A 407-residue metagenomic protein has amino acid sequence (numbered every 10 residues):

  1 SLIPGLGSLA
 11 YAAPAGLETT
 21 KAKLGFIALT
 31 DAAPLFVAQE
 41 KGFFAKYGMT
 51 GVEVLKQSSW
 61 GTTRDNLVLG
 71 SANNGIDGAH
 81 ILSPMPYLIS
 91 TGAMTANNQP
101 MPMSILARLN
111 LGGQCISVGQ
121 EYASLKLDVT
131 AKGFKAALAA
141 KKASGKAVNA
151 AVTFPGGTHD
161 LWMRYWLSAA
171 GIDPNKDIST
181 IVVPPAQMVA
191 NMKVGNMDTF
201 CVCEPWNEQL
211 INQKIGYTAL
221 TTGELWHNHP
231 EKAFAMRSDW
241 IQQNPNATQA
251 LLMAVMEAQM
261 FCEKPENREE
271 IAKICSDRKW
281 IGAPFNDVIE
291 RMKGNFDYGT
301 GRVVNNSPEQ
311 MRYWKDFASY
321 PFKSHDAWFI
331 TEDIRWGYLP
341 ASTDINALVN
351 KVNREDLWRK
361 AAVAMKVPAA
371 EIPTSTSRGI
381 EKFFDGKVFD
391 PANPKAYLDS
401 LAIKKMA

Functional and structural regions predicted by a protein language model:
S1-A13: N-terminal export signals
A12-N175, S179-V182, V194-E208, I215-N228 (+2 more regions): Short, glycine-/small- and polar/acidic-enriched structural segments that line small-molecule recognition paths
C115-S117, A233-M236, W240-I241: Short glycine- and hydrophobic/aromatic-rich loop-to-beta-strand nucleating segment in the catalytic cores
D173-I178, Q242-T248: Inter-helical turn/loop segments and adjacent helix faces that build the functional surface of alpha-helical bundle
P185-A186: Functional cores that coordinate and move charged inorganic groups
Q243-D356: Secondary-structure end/capping motifs
A327-A407: Conserved C-terminal helix/tail region of periplasmic/extracytoplasmic solute-binding proteins
